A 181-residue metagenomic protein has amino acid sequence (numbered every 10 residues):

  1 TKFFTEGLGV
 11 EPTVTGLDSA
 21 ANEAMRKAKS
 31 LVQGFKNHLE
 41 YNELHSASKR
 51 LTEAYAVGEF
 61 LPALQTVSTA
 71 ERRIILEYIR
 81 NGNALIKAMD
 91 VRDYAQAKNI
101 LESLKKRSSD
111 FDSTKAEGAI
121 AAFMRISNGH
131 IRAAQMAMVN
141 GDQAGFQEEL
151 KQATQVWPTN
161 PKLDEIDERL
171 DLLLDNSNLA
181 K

Functional and structural regions predicted by a protein language model:
T1-K181: Amphipathic alpha-helical assembly segments used for oligomerization, scaffolding, or translocation
